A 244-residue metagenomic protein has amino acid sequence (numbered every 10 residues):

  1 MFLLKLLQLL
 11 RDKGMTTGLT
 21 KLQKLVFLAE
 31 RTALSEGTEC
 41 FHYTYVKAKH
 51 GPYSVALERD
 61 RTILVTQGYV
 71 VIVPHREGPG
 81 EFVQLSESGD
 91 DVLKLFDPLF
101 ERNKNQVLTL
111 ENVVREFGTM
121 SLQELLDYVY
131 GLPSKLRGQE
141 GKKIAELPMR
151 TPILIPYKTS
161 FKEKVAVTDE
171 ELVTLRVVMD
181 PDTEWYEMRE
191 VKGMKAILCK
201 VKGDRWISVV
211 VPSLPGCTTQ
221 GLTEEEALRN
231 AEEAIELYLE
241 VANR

Functional and structural regions predicted by a protein language model:
M1-R189: Domain-edge interaction signal
L19-L22, E224, L228: Short amphipathic alpha-helical segment that frequently serves as the phosphate-/nucleotide-binding helix
A29, A33, L93, S213 (+2 more regions): Generic helix-packing signal
R176-C199, E225, R229-R244: Short, charged, surface-exposed hinge/linker loops at domain edges that act as mobile lids or interdomain connectors
C199-L214: Short aromatic-glycine-(Arg/Gly/Cys) micro-motifs in beta-strand/loop hairpins
P215-E226: A short, exposed loop/beta-hairpin motif centered on an aromatic-Gly-Thr core
